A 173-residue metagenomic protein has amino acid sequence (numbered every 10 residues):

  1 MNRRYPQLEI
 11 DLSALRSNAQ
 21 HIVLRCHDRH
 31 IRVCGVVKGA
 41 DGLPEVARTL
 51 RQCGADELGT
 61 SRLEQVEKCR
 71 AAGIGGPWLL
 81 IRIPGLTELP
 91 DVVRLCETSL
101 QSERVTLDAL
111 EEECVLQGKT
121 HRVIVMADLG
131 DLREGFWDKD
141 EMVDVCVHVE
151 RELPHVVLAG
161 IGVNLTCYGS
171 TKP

Functional and structural regions predicted by a protein language model:
M1-I10, A14, H30: Generic N-terminal amphipathic, Lys/Arg-enriched alpha-helix
Q7-E9, R32-P173: Active-site-proximal beta-alpha core segment in soluble small-molecule metabolic enzymes
S13-H21: A non-catalytic, amphipathic alpha-helix used as a structural packing/dimerization or gating element in enzyme scaffolds
I22-C26: N-terminal signal-anchor module of multipass membrane proteins
